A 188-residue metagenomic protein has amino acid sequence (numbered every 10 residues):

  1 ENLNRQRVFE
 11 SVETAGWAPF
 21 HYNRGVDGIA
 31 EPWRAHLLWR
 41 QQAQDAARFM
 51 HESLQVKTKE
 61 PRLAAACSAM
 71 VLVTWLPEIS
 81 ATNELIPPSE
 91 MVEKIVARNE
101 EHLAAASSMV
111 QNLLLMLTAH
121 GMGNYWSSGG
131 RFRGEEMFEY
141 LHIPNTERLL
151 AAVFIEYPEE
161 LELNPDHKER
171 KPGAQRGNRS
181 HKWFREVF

Functional and structural regions predicted by a protein language model:
E1-M70, V187-F188: N-terminal amphipathic, basic helical "cap/leader" segment at the start of enzyme domains
A15, V71, P77, E84-P87 (+1 more regions): Small-aliphatic-rich amphipathic alpha-helix that forms the alpha element of a beta-alpha
R40-D45, P77-I79, E159: Short, charged/polar surface micro-motifs in flexible loops or helix N-caps
A46-M50, A81-P87: Short, conserved acidic/polar surface loops in the N-terminal third of protein domains
A66-A69, M122, N145-L149: Short coil/turn connectors at secondary-structure junctions
A69-T74, V153: Active-site-flanking beta-strand signature of metal-NTP-handling nucleotidyl enzymes and homologous cyclase-like
F138-N145, H167: Short proline/glycine-enriched turn/loop segments at secondary-structure junctions
L149-F188: C-terminal helix-cap and adjacent tail motif
